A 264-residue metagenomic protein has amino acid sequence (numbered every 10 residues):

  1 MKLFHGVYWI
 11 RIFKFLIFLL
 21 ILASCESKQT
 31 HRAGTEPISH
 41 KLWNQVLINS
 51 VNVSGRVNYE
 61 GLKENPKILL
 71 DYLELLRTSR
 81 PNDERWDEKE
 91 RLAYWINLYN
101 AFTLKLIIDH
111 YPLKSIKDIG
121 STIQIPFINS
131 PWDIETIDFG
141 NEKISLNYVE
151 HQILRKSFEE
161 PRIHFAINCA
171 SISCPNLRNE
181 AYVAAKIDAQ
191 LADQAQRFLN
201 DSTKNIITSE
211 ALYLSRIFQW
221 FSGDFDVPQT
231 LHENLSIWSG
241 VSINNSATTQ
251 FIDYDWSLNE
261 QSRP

Functional and structural regions predicted by a protein language model:
M1-I10: N-terminal secretory signal peptides that target proteins for export/translocation
R11-F18: Sec-dependent signal peptide recognition, specifically the positively charged N-region followed immediately by
A23-S24: C-terminal motif of bacterial Sec signal peptides marking the signal peptidase cleavage site
S27: Short, conserved catalytic or interaction motifs in soluble domains
T30-N97, A101-P264: Interaction/scaffold regions that mediate signaling and macromolecular assembly across diverse proteins
